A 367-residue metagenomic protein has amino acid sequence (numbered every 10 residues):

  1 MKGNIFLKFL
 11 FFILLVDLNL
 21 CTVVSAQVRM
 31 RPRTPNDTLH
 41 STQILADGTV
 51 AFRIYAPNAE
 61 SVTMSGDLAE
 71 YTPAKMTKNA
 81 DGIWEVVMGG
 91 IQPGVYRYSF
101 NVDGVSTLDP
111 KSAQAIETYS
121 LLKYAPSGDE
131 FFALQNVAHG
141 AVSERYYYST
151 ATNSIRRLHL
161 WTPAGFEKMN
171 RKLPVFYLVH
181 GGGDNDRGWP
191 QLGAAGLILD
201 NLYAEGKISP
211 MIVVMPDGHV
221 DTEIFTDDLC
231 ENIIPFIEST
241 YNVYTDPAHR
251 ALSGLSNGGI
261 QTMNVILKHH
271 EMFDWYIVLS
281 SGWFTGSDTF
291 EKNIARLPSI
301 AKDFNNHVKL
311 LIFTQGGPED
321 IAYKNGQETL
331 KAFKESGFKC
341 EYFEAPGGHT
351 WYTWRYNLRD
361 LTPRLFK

Functional and structural regions predicted by a protein language model:
M1-F11: Bacterial N-terminal signal peptides that target proteins for export
K2, L15-D17, P35, G347: Intrinsically disordered, low-complexity peptide-like regions
I5, L18-L20, P110: Short linear motifs in intrinsically disordered/low-complexity regions
F9-C21: Bacterial N-terminal signal peptides
T22-A26: Sec/Tat signal peptide C-region and signal peptidase I cleavage site
Q27-R33, T38, I44-P73, K78-K367: Non-catalytic cap/lid and distal C-terminal segments of serine-dependent acyl enzymes
